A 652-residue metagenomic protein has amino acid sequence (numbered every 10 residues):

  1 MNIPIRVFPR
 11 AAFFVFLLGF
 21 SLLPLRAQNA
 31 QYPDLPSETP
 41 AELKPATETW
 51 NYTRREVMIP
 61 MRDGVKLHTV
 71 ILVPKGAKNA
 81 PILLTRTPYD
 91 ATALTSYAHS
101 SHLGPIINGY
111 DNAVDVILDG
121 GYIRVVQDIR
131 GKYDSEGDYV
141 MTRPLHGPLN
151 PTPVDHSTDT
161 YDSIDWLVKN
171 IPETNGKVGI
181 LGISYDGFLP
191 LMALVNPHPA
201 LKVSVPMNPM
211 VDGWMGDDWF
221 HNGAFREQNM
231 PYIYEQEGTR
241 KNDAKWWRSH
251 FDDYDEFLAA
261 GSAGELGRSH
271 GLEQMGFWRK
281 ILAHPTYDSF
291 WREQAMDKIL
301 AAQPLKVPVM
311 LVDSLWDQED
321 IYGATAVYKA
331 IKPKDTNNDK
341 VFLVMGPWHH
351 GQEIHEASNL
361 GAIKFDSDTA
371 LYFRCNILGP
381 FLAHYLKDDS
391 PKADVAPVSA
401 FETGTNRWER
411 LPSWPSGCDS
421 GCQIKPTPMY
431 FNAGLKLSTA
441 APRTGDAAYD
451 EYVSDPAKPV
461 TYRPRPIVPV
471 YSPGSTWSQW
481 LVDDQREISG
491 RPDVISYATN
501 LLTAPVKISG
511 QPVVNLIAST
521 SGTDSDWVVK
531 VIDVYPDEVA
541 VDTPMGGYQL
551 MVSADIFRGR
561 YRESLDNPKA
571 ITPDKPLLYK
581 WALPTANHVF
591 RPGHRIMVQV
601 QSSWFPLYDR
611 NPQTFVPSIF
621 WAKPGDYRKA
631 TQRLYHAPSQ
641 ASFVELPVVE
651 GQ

Functional and structural regions predicted by a protein language model:
N29-P33, P40-A41, R248, L258-G261 (+1 more regions): C-terminal, loop-rich substrate-recognition/catalytic regions characterized by aromatic stacking residues
S37-A77, A498-A504, I571: N-terminal cap/lid segment of alpha/beta-hydrolase-fold proteins
E42, T92, H99-L103, I107-V114 (+5 more regions): Accessory cap/linker subdomain of secreted extracellular hydrolases
K78-N170, D218, I354-F365, S489-R491 (+6 more regions): Cap/lid segment of the alpha/beta-hydrolase catalytic domain
G109, Y322-V341: Active-site-adjacent alpha-helix of alpha/beta-hydrolase-fold enzymes
P172-S184: Alpha/beta-hydrolase fold nucleophile elbow
G182-M192: Glycine-rich nucleophile elbow surrounding the catalytic serine of serine-hydrolase chemistry
L311-D313: Short beta-strand/loop motif that positions the catalytic acidic residue of the alpha/beta-hydrolase fold
